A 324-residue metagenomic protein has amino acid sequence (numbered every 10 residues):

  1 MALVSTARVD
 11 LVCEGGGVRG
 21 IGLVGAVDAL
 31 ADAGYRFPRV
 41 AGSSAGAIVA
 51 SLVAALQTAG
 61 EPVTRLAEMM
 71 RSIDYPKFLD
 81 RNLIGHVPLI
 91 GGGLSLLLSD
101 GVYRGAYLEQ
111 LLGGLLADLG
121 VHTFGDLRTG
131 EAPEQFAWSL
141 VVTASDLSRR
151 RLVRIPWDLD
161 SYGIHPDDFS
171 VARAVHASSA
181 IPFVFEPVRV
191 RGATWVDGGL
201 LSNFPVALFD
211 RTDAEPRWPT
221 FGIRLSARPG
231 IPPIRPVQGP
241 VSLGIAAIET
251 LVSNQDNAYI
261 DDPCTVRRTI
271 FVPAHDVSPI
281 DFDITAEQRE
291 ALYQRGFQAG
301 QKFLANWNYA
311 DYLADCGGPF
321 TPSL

Functional and structural regions predicted by a protein language model:
M1-S43, S51-L324: Patatin-like phospholipase
